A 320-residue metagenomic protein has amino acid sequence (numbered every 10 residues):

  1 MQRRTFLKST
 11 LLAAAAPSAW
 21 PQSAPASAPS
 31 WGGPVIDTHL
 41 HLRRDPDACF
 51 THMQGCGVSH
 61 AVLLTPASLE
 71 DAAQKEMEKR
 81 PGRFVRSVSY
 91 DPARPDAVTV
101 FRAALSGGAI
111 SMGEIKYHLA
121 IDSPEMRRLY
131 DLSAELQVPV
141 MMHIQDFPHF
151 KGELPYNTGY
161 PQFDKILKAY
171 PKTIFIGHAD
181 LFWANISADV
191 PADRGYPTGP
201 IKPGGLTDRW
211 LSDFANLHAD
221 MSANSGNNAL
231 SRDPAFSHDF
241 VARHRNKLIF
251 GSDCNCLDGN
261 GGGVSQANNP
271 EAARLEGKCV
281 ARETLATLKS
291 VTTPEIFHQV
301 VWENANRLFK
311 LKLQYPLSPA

Functional and structural regions predicted by a protein language model:
T5-S23: N-terminal export signals
A13-A14, A24-A26, R44-D47, F182-A320: H/E-rich (His + Asp/Glu) clusters that bind or coordinate divalent metals
S18-H41: C-terminal segment of N-terminal export signals and the immediately downstream linker at the start of the mature
P29, F50-G55, A72-R83, T99-G108 (+4 more regions): Acidic (Asp/Glu)-rich catalytic clusters
I36-L40, A61-L63, R86-V88, M112-G113 (+4 more regions): Hydrophobic faces of well-ordered beta-strands that scaffold small-molecule active sites in alpha/beta enzyme cores
R43-D71: Metal-associated gating/positioning segment near the N- to mid-region
A67-T158, H218, A223, Y315: Active-site gating/metal-coordination segments in enzymes
S123-Y130, P155-P161, P200-G204, R232-F236: Charged helix-capping and loop-helix junction motifs
